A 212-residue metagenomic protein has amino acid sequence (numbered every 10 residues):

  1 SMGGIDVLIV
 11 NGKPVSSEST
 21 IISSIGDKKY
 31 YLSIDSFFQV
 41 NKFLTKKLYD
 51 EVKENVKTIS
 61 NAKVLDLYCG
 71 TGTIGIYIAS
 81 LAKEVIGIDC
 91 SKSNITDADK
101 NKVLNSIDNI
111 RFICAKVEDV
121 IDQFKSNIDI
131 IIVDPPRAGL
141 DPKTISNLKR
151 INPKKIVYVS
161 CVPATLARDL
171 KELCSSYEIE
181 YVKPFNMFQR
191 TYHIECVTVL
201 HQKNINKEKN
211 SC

Functional and structural regions predicted by a protein language model:
S1-C212: Rossmann-like S-adenosyl-L-methionine
